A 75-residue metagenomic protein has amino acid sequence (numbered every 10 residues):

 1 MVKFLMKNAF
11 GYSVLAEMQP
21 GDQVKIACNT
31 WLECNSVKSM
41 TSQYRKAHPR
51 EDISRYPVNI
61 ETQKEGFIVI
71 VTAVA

Functional and structural regions predicted by a protein language model:
M1-W31: An N-terminal amphipathic alpha-helical segment
L15, V37, A73: Residue-level signal for functionally critical sites in structured catalytic/ligand-binding pockets
P20-N59: Short, hydrophobic/π-rich interface segment
S54-A75: C-terminal edge-of-domain segments
